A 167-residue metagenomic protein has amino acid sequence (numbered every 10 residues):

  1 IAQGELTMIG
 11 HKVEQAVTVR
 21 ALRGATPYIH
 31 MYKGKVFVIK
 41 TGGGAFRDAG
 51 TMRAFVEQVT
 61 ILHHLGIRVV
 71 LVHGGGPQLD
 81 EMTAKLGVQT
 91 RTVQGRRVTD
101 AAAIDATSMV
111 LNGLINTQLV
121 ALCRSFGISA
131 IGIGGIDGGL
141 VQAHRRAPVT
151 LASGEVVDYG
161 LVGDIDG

Functional and structural regions predicted by a protein language model:
I1-G167: Nucleotide/pyrophosphate-binding catalytic subdomain
